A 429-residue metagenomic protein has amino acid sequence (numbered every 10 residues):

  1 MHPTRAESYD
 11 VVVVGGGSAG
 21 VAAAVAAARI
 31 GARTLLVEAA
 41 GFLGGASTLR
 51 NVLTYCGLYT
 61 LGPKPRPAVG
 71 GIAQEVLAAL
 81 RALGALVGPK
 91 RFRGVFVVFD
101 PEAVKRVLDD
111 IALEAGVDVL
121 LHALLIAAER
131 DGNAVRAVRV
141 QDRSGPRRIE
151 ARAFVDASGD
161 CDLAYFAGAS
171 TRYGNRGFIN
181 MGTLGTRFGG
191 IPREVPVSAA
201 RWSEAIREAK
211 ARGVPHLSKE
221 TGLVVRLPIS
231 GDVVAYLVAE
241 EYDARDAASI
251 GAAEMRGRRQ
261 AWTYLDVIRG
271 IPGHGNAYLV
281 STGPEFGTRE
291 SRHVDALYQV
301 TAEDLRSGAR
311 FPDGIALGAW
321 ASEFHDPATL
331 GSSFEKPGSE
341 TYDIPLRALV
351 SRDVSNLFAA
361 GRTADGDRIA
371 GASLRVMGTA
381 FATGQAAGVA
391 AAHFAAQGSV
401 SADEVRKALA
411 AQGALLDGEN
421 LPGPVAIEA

Functional and structural regions predicted by a protein language model:
R5-G17: Beta1/beta-strand and adjacent pyrophosphate-binding region of the FAD-binding site in flavoprotein oxidoreductases
G16, A39, R362: Cofactor-binding loop segments of dinucleotide-utilizing enzymes, especially the Rossmann-like FAD- and NAD(P)+-binding
G20: N-terminal Rossmann-fold NAD(P) dinucleotide-binding loop
A26, A32-R33, E38-A127, M181: Conserved N-terminal/central alpha/beta ligand/cofactor-binding core
A46, I72, H122, G145-A153 (+1 more regions): Flavin (FAD/FMN)-binding glycine-rich loop and adjacent Rossmann-like elements that form
E129-R148: Conserved beta-strand-loop-beta-strand element in the redox core of flavoprotein oxidoreductases
